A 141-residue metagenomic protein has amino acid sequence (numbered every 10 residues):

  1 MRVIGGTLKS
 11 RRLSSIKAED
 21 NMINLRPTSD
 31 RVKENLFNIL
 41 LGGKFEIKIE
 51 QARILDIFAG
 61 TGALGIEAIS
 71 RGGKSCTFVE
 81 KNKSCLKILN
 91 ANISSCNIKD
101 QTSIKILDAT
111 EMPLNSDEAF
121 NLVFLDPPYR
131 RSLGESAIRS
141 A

Functional and structural regions predicted by a protein language model:
M1-A141: Class I S-adenosyl-L-methionine-dependent methyltransferase catalytic core
